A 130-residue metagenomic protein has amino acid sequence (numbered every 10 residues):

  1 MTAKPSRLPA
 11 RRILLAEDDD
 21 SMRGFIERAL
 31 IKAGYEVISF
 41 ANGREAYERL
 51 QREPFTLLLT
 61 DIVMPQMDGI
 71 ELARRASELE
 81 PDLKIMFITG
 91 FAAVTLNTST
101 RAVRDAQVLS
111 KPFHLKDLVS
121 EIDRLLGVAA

Functional and structural regions predicted by a protein language model:
M1-L14, K116-A130: Non-catalytic signal-transmission and effector/linker regions of two-component phosphorelay proteins
D18, N42-E45, D68-L72: Acidic catalytic/metal-coordinating carboxylates
S21-K32: Charged docking surfaces used in two-component/phosphorelay signaling
G34-A41, R49: Short hydrophobic/Thr-rich beta-strand motif most characteristic of the beta2 strand and flanking loop of CheY-like
E48, I70-D82: Short amphipathic alpha-helix used as the core "switch/output" element in two-component signaling
D61, T89: Active-site residues of response regulator receiver
M64: Receiver (REC) domain active-site loop signature in two-component systems and cognate sites in sensor histidine kinases
E71, F91-S110, K116-S120: Alpha4 helix (beta4-alpha4-beta5 surface) of REC/receiver domains from two-component response regulators
